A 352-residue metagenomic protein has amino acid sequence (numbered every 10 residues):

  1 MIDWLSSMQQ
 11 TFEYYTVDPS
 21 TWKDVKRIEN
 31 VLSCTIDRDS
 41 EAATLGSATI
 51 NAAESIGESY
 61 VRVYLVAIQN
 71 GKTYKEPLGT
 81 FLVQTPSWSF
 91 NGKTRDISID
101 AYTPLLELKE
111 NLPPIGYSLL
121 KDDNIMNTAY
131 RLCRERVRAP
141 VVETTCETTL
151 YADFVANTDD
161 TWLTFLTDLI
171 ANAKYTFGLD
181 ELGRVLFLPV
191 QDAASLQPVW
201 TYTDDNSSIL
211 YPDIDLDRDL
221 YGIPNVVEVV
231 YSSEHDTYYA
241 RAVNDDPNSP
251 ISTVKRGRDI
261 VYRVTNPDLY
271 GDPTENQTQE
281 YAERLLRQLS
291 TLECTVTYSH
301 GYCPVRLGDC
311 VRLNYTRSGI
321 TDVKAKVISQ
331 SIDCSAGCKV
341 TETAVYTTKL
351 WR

Functional and structural regions predicted by a protein language model:
M1-A42, L210-I214: Solvent-exposed edge beta-strands and adjacent loop segments that serve as assembly or binding interfaces
M1-E13, T167, E181, P189-R287 (+2 more regions): Acidic, small/polar-enriched beta strand-loop surface segments
V25, E76-T80, V199: Local beta-strand/beta-hairpin segments that build beta-sheet-rich folds
L32-E54, T94-L106, V229, S290-S299 (+2 more regions): Oligomerization/assembly interface segments of phage tail-like spikes and tubes
E41-T44, A48-I50, A101, I115-V142 (+5 more regions): Amphipathic, non-transmembrane alpha-helical segments in extracytoplasmic/periplasmic proteins
A53-P140, L350: Surface-exposed cap/loop segments at beta↔alpha junctions
I68-A101, L179, V311-A344: Short beta-strand and beta-hairpin "edge-sheet" elements
Y74, N91-L108, T145-I223: Short beta-strand-centered interaction patches in the first periplasmic/extracellular domains of large envelope
